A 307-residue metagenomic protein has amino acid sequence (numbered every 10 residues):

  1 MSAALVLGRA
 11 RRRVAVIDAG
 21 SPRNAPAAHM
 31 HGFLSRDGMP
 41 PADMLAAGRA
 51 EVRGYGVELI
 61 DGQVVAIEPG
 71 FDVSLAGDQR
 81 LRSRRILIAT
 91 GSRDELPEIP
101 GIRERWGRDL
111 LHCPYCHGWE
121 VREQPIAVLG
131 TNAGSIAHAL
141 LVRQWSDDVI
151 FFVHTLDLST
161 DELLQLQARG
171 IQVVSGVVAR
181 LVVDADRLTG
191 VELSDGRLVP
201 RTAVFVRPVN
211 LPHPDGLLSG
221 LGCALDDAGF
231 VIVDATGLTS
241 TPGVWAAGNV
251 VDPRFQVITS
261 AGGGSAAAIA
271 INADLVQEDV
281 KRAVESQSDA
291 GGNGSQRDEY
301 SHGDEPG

Functional and structural regions predicted by a protein language model:
M1-D43, Q124-P125, G130, G134-L156: Beta1-alpha1 glycine-rich phosphate/pyrophosphate-binding loop at the start of Rossmann-like nucleotide-binding domains
S2-R13, L45-A47, T90, R103-D109: N-terminal FAD cofactor-binding segment of flavoenzymes
A4-L5, I136-L140, A247-E285, D289 (+1 more regions): A conserved FAD-binding loop/helix module that cradles the flavin
L5, A50, L140, L163-L164: Alpha-helical segments flanking ligand/cofactor-binding loops in enzyme cores
R13-A15, A19-S21, A28-Y55, H112-C113 (+1 more regions): N-terminal glycine-rich dinucleotide-binding loop that anchors FAD/FMN and/or NAD(P) in oxidoreductases
A46, V52-L75, R80-S83, S146-F230 (+1 more regions): A Rossmann-like FAD-binding core segment of flavoenzymes
L59-Q124, V204-R207, V231-A235, T239: FAD-binding core/adjacent interface of flavoenzyme oxidoreductases
E98, E104-E120, P208-Q256, A266 (+1 more regions): FAD-site-proximal beta/loop scaffold in flavoenzymes
